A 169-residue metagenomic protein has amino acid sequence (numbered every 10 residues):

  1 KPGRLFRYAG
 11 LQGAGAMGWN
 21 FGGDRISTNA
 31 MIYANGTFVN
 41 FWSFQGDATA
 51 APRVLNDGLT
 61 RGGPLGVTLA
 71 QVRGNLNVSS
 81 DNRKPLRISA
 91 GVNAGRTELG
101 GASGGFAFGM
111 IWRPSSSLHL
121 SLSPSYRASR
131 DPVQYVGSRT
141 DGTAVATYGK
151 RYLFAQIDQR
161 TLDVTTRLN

Functional and structural regions predicted by a protein language model:
K1-N169: Exposed, low-structure sequence patches enriched in small/polar residues
